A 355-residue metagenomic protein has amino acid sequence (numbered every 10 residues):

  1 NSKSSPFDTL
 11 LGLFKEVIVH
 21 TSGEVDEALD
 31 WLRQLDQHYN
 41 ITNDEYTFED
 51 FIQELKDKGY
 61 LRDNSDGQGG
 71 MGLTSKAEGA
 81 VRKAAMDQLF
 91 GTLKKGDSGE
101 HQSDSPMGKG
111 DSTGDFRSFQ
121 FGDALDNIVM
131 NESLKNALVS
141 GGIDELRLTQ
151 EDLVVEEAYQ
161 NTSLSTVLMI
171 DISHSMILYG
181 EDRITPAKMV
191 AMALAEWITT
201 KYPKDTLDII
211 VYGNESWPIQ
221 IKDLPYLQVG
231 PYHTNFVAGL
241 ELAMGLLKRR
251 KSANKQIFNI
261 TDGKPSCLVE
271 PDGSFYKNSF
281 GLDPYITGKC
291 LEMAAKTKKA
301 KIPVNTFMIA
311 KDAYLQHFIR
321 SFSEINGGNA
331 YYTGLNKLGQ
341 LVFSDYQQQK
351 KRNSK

Functional and structural regions predicted by a protein language model:
N1-F7, Y232-E241, N305, I309-A313 (+1 more regions): Extended acidic, low-complexity intrinsically disordered regions
N1-G23: Short alpha-helical segments that sit at the start of domains
G12, K264-C267, P271-K355: Von Willebrand factor type A / integrin I
K15-S163: Acidic/polar low-complexity segments with low predicted structural confidence
E45, N127-N131, K188, M192 (+2 more regions): Amphipathic alpha-helical transducer elements in NTP-driven molecular machines
L134, Y159-L224, G239-L240, M244 (+2 more regions): Von Willebrand factor
G180-R183, P225-N235, S279-P284: Flexible beta-alpha connector loops of hexameric P-loop NTPases
P203-G239, G245-R250, L268-G273, Y314-F322 (+1 more regions): Short beta-strand-loop
